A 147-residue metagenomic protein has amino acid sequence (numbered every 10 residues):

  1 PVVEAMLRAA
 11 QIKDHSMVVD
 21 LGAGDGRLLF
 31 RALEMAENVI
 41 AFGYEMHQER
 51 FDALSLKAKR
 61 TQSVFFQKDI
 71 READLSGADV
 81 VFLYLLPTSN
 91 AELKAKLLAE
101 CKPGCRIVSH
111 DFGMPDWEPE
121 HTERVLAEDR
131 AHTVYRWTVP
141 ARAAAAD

Functional and structural regions predicted by a protein language model:
P1-K13: S-adenosyl-L-methionine
H15-G24: Conserved class I S-adenosyl-L-methionine
R27-E37: Conserved SAM-binding loop of SAM-dependent methyltransferases across substrates and taxa, primarily the Class I
I40-E45: Conserved SAM-binding motif I beta-strand of class I
L54: Conserved SAM-binding loop
R60-I70: Conserved SAM-binding strand-loop segment of SAM-dependent methyltransferases
D79-E92: A short SAM/SAH-binding and catalytic strip from SAM-dependent methyltransferases
S89-A146: C-terminal substrate-binding/active-site "lid" region of AdoMet-derived donor-dependent transferases
